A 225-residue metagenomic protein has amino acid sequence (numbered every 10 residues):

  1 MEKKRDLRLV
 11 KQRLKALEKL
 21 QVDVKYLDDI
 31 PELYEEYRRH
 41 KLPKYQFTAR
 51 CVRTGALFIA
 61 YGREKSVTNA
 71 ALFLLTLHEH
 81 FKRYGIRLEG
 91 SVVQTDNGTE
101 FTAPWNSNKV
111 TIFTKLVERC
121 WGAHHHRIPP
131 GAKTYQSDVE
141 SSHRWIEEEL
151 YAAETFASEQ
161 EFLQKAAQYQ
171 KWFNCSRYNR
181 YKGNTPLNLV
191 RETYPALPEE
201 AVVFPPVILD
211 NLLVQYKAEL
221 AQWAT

Functional and structural regions predicted by a protein language model:
E2-R13, E18, A123, W145-T225: C-terminal domain-tail junction helix/linker
K19, F47: Short glycine-aspartate micro-motif
V24-Q46, V52-Q164: RNase H-like DDE/DDD metal-dependent nuclease/strand-transfer catalytic core used by mobile genetic elements
